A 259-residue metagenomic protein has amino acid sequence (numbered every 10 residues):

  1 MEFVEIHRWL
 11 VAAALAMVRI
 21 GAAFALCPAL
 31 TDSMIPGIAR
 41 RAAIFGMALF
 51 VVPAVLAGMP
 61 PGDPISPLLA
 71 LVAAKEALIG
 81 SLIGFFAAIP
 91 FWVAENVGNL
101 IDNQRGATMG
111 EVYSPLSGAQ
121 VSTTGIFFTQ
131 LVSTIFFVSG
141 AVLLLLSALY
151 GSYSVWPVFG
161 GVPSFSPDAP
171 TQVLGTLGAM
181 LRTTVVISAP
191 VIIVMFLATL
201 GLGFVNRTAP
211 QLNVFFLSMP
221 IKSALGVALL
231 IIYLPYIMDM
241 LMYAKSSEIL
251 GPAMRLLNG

Functional and structural regions predicted by a protein language model:
M1-G259: Hydrophobic alpha-helical segments and their helix-loop boundaries in membrane and membrane-proximal proteins
